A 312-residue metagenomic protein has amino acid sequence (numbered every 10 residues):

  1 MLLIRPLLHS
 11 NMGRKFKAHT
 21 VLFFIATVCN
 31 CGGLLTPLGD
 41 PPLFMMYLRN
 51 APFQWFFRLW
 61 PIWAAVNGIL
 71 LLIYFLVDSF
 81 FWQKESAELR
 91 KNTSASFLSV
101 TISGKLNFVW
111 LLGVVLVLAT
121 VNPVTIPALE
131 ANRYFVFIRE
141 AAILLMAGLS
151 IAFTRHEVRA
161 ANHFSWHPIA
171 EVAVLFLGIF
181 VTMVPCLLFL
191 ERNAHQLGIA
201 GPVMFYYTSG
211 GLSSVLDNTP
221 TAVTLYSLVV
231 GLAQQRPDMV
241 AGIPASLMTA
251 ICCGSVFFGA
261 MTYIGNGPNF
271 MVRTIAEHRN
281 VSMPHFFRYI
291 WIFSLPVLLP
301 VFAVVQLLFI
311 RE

Functional and structural regions predicted by a protein language model:
M1-F16, T20-V28, P41, M45-P61 (+4 more regions): Membrane-interfacial helix-loop connectors
L7-M12, L76-Q83, S150-F164: C-terminal ends of transmembrane helices
G13-H19, F23, L35-T36, M45 (+2 more regions): Juxtamembrane and boundary regions of transmembrane helices in multi-pass small-molecule transporters and channels
I25-G33, K91-S99, I169-V181, Y206 (+1 more regions): Small-residue-rich segments of transmembrane alpha-helices in multi-pass membrane proteins, especially helix faces
L35, D40-W55, L116-E130, Q306-I310: Transmembrane helix-loop junctions at the membrane interface of multipass transporters and ion channels
W55-F153, L295: Core mid-bundle transmembrane helix pairs that form the ion/substrate translocation pathway in diverse multi-pass
K105-V117, V174-F180, A250-I251, I292-V301: Hydrophobic membrane-spanning alpha-helices of multi-pass integral membrane proteins
W110-G231: Transmembrane helical segments that form the transport core of multi-pass membrane transport proteins
